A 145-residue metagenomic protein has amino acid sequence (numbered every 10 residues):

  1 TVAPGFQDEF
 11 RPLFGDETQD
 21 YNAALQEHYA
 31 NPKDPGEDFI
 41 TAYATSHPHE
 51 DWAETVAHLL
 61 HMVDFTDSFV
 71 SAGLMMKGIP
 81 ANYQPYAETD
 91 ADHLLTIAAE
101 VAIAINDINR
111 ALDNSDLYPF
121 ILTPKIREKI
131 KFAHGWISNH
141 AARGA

Functional and structural regions predicted by a protein language model:
T1-P4, Q19, H58-F65: Short helix-capping and hinge/turn segments at secondary-structure transitions, especially at repeat and domain
V2-P32: Post-HEXXH active-site segment of zinc metalloproteases
A23-L25, D34, A57, L95: Low-complexity, compositionally biased segments
Y29-D34, P80-Y83: Short amphipathic alpha-helical segments, especially helix-boundary/capping motifs
P35-A42: Flexible glycine/proline-enriched surface loops and loop-helix/loop-strand junctions
Y43-A145: Pan-zinc metallopeptidase signature
